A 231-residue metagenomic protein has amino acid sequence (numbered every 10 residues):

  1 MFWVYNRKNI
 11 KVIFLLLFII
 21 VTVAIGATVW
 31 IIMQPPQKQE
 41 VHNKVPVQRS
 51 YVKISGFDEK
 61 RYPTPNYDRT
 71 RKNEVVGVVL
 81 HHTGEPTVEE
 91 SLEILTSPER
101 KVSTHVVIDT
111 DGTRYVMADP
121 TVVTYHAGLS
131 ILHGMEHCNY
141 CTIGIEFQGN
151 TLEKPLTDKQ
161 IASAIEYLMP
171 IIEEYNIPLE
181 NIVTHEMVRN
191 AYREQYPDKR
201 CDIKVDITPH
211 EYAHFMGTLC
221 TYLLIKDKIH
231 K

Functional and structural regions predicted by a protein language model:
F2-T22, V29-I31: N-terminal Sec-pathway targeting helices
V4, T87-V88, G217: Alpha-helix capping and helix-coil boundary motifs
Y5-K8, H42, P65: Intrinsic-disorder/low-complexity regions
I20-A24, R100, P209: Generic signature of intrinsically disordered, low-complexity, basic-rich segments and short cationic peptides
A27-T28, G112: Low-complexity, Ser/Thr/Pro/Gly-rich disordered linker/stalk regions
V29-I54, N150-K231: Basic/polar, cationic surfaces and motifs that engage anionic cell-wall and phosphate/carboxylate ligands
V45-N176: Active-site-adjacent loop/helix surface patches within enzyme catalytic domains that shape the substrate-binding cleft
